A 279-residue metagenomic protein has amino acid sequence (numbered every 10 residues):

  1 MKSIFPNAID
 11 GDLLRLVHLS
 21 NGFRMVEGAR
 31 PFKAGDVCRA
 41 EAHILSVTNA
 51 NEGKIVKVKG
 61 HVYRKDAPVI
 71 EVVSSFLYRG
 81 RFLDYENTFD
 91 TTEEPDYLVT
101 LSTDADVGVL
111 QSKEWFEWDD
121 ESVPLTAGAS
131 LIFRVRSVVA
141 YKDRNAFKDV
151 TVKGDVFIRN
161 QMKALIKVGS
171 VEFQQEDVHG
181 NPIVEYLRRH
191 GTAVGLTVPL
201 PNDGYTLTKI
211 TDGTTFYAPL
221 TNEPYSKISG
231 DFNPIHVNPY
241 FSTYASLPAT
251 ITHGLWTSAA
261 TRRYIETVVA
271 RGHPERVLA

Functional and structural regions predicted by a protein language model:
M1-K2, L110-F147, I210-G272: A conserved, well-ordered hydrophobic junction motif at loop->secondary-structure transitions
M1-R39, V123-A127, S242-S246, V269-L278: Hydrophobic, proline/glycine-rich low-complexity stretches
N7, D203-G204, P239: A generic structural signal for ordered alpha-helices
R15-V26, N49-I55, G60, S74 (+3 more regions): Residue-level signal for functionally critical sites in structured catalytic/ligand-binding pockets
N21-Y217: HotDog/MaoC-like acyl-thioester-processing domains
K33, A42, R79, D84-T88 (+6 more regions): Generic marker of "main functional regions" within proteins
